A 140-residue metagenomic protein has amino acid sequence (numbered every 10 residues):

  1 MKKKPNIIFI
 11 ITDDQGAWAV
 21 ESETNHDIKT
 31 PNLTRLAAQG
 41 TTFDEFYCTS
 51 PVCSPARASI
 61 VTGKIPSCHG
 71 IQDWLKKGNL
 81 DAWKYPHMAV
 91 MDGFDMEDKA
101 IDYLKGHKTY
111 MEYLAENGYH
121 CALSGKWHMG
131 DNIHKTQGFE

Functional and structural regions predicted by a protein language model:
M1-E140: Formylglycine-dependent sulfatase
